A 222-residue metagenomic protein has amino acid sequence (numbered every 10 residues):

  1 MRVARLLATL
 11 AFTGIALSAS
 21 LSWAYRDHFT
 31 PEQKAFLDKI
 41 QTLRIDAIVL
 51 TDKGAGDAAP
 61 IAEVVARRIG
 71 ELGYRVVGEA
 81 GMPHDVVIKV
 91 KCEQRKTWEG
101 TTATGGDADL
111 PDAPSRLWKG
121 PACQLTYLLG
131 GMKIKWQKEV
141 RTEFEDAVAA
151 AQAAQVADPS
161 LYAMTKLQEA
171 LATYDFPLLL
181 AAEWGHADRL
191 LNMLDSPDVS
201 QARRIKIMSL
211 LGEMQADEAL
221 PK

Functional and structural regions predicted by a protein language model:
M1-L10: Bacterial N-terminal signal peptides that target proteins for export
A24-D46: Compositionally biased P/S/T/G-rich terminal and signal peptide-adjacent segments that lie outside catalytic cores
Q41-E93: N-terminal segment of the mature soluble domain
V49, A172-A182, A202-D217: Structural detector for internal amphipathic alpha-helices that build alpha-solenoid repeat scaffolds
L72, V87-K138: Surface-exposed short loop/turn segments
L180-D195, A216-K222: Amphipathic alpha-helical scaffolding segments comprising HEAT/armadillo-like alpha-solenoid repeats
L194-A202: Short coil turns that connect the paired helices of HEAT/ARM alpha-solenoid repeats
